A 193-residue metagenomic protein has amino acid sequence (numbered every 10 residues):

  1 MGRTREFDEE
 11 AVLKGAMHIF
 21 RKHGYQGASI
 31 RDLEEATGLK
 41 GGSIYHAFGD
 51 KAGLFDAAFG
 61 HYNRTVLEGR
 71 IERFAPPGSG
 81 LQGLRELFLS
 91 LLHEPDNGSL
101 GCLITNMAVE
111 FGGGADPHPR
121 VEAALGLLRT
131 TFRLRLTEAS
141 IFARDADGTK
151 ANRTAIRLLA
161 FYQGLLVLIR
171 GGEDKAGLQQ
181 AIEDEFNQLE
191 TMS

Functional and structural regions predicted by a protein language model:
M1-F7, S140-D147, S193: N-terminal intrinsically disordered/low-complexity leader segments
A11, I19-G53, A57: Helix-turn-helix
V12-F20, L91, F132, Y162: Short hydrophobic clusters on alpha-helical segments that form packing/core surfaces in small helical domains
A57, R70-L100, A151-L158: Hydrophobic alpha-helical connector segments
G60-V66: Short, basic, alpha-helical segments at the C-terminal edge of helix-turn-helix-like DNA-binding modules
L67, Q82, A115-I141, R153-I156 (+1 more regions): Amphipathic alpha-helical packing segments from all-alpha helical-bundle domains
G83, D96-P119, V167: Amphipathic alpha-helical segments used for helix-helix packing
E94, L158-A176, Q188-S193: Amphipathic C-terminal alpha-helical segment
